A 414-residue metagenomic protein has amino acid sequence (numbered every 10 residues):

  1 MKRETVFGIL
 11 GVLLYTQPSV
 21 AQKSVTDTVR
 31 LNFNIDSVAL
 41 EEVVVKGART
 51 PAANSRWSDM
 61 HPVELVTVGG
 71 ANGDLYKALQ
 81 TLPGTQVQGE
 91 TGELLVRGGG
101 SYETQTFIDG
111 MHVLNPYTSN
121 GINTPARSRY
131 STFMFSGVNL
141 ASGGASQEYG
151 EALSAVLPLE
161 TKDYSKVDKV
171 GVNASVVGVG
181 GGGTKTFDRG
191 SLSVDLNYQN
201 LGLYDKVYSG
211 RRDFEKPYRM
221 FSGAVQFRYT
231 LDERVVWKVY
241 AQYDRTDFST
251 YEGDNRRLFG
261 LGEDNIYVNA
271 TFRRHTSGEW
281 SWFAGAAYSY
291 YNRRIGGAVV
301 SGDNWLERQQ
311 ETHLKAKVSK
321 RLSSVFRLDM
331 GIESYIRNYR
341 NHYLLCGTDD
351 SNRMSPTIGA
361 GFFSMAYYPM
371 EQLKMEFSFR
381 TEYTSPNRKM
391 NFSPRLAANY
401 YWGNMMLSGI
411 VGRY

Functional and structural regions predicted by a protein language model:
K23-T67, S101-E103, D109: Short, acidic, small-residue-rich periplasmic hinge/interaction motif at the N-terminus of Gram-negative outer-membrane
V25-T26, L201-V207, R212-S222, R234-E311 (+1 more regions): Flexible loop and strand-edge segments within Gram-negative outer membrane beta-barrel domains
T67, Y76-N115: Extracytoplasmic beta-strand/coil segments of soluble accessory domains associated with Gram-negative outer-membrane
Q105, G137-S146, S154-K162, K169-R212 (+2 more regions): Predominantly transmembrane beta-strands of Gram-negative outer membrane beta-barrel pores used for transport
H112-L140: Short acidic/polar hinge/loop motifs at secondary-structure boundaries that mediate gating or recognition
S142-G144, V176-G178, F187-R189, Y198-G202 (+6 more regions): Transmembrane beta-strands of outer-membrane beta-barrel pores
D168-V172, L192-V194, W237-V239, S281-A286 (+4 more regions): Transmembrane beta-strands of outer-membrane beta-barrel proteins
D232, S323-D329, E333, G347-Y414: Structural signature of Gram-negative outer-membrane beta-barrels, strongest in the C-terminal barrel of TonB-dependent
